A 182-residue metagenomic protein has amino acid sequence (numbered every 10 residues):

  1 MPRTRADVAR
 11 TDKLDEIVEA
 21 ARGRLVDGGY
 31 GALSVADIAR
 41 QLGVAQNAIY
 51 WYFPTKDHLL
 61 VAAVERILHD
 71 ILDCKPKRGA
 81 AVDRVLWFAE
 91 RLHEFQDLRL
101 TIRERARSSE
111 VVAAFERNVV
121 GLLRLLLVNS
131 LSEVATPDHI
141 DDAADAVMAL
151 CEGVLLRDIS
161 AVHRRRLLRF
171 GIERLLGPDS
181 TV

Functional and structural regions predicted by a protein language model:
M1-D12, T181-V182: N-terminal intrinsically disordered/low-complexity leader segments
E16, A20-H58, A62: Helix-turn-helix
A20-G28, D70-K77, I102, A146-R157: Solvent-exposed, amphipathic alpha-helical segments
F53, I102-S109: Short helix-capping/turn signature of helix-turn-helix
A63-L86: Amphipathic alpha-helical linker/stalk segments
D83, R91-E94, E110-D145, R166-E173: Amphipathic alpha-helical packing segments from all-alpha helical-bundle domains
L98-E104, A114-F115: Short, hydrophobic secondary-structure boundary micro-motifs
N129, V147-R165, R174-V182: Amphipathic C-terminal alpha-helical segment
